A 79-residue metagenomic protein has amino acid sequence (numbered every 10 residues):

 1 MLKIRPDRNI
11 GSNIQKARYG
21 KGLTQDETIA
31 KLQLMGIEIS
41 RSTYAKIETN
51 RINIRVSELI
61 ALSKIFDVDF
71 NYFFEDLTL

Functional and structural regions predicted by a protein language model:
M1-K21: A short, Lys/Arg-rich alpha-helix, primarily the initiator
I14, Q25, R41, V56-L59: Helix-turn-helix DNA-binding elements, focusing on the entry/boundary residues of the two helices that contact DNA
A17, K31, I47, D76: Residues in the recognition helix of alpha-helical DNA-binding motifs
R18, I29, Q33, S63: The alpha-helix within a helix-turn-helix
L23-K46: Short alpha-helical DNA-recognition segment
R51, R55-Y72: DNA major-groove recognition helix of helix-turn-helix/homeodomain DNA-binding modules
Y72-L79: Short amphipathic recognition helices of helix-turn-helix/homeodomain-type DNA-binding modules
